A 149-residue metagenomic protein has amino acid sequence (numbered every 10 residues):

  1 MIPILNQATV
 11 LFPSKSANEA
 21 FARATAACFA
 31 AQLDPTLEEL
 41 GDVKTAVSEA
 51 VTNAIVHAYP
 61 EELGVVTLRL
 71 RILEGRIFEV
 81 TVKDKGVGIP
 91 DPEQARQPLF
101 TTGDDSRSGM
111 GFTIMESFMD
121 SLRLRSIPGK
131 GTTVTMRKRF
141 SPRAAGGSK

Functional and structural regions predicted by a protein language model:
M1-T9, A54-K149: Conserved beta-strand-loop-beta-strand hairpin that lines the nucleotide-binding pocket of ATP/GTP-utilizing enzymes
T9-A20: STAS-typified acidic loop motif
E19, R23, V43, V47 (+2 more regions): Residue-level detection of beta-strand scaffold positions
A20-S48, R107: Conserved short strand/loop->alpha-helix "switch" segment adjacent to the catalytic nucleotide/phosphoryl-transfer site
E49-N53: Conserved polar catalytic motif of the HATPase_c/GHKL fold
